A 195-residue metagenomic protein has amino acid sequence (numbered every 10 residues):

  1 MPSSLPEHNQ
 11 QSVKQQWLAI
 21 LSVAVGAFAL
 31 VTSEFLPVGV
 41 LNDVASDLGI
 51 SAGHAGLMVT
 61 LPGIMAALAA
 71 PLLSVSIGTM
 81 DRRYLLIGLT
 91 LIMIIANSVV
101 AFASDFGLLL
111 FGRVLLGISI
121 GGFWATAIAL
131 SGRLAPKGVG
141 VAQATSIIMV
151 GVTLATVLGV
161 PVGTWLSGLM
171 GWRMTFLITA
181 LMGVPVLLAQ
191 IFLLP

Functional and structural regions predicted by a protein language model:
M1-G26, L30: Cytosolic juxtamembrane N-terminal segment immediately preceding the first transmembrane helix of multi-pass
S22-A52, A70-L73: Extracytoplasmic
A27, T90, I94-N97, G112-R113 (+1 more regions): A generic transmembrane-helix signature of 12-TM secondary carrier transporters
F35, G63-P71, T156-V157: Residue-level signature of mid-helix packing/kink "hotspots" within the transmembrane helices of 12-pass Major
L68-G107: Conserved MFS/SLC helix-loop-helix module at the cytosolic interface between two early adjacent transmembrane helices
S104-L108, G138, S146-L194: Helix-loop-helix hairpin linking two adjacent transmembrane segments in secondary transporters
F106, G112-G151: Cytoplasmic helix-loop-helix junction between adjacent transmembrane helices in 12-TM secondary transporters
